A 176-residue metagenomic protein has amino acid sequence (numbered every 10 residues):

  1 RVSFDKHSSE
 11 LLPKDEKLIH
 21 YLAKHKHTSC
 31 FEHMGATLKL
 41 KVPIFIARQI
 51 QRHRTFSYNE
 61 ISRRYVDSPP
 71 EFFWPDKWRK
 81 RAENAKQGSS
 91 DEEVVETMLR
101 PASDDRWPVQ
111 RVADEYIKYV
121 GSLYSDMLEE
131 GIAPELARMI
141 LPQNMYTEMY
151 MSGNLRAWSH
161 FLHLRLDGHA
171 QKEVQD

Functional and structural regions predicted by a protein language model:
R1-D176: Family-specific signature for flavin-dependent thymidylate synthase
